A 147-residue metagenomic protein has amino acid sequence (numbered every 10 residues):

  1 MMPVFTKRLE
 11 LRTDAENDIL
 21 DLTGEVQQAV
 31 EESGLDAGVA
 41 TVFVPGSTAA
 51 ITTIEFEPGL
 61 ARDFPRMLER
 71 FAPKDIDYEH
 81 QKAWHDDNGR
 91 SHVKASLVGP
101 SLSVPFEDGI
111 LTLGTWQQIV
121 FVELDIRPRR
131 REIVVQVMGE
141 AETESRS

Functional and structural regions predicted by a protein language model:
M1-S147: Active-site histidine-anchored catalytic micro-motif
